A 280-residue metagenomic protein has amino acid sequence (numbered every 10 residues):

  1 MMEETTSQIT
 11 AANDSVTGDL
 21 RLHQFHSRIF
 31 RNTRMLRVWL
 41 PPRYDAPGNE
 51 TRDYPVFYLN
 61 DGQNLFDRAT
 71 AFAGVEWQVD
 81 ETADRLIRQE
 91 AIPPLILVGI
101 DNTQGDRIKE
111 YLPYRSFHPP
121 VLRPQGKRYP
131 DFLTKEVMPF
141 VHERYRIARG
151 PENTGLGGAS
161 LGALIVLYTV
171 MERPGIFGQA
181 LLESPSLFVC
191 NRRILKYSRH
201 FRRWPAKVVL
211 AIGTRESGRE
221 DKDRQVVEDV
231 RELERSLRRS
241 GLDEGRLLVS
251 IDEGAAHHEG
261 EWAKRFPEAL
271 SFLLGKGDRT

Functional and structural regions predicted by a protein language model:
M2-T280: Non-catalytic cap/lid and distal C-terminal segments of serine-dependent acyl enzymes
